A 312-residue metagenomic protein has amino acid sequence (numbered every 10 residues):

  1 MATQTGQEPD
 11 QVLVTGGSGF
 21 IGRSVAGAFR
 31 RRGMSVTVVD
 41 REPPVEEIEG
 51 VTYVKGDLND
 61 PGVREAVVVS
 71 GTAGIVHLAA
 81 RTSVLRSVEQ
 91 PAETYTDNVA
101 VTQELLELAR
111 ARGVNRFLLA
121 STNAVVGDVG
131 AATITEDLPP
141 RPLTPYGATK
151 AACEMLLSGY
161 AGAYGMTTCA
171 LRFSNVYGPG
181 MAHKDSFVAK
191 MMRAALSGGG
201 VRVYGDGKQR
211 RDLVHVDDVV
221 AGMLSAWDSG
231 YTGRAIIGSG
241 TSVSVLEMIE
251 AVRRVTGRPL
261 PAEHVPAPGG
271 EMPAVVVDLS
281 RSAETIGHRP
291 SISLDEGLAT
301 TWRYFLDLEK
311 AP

Functional and structural regions predicted by a protein language model:
V12-R32: N-terminal Rossmann NAD(P)H-binding glycine-rich loop of SDR-like oxidoreductase domains
E49-P61: Rossmann-fold cofactor-recognition segment
L58-D97: NAD(P)H-binding glycine-rich loop region in Rossmannoid oxidoreductase-like domains and their noncatalytic homologs
Q103-P145: Conserved Rossmann-fold NAD(P)-dependent oxidoreductase catalytic core, especially the SDR/UDP-sugar
T122, E154-P179: Conserved beta-loop-beta element that borders a ligand/cofactor-binding pocket
V126-G127, T144, C169-S186: Flexible, glycine-rich beta-alpha linker
T149-A152: Active-site helix of classical SDR
A195-P312: C-terminal substrate-binding subdomain of Rossmann-fold SDR/epimerase-dehydratase oxidoreductases
